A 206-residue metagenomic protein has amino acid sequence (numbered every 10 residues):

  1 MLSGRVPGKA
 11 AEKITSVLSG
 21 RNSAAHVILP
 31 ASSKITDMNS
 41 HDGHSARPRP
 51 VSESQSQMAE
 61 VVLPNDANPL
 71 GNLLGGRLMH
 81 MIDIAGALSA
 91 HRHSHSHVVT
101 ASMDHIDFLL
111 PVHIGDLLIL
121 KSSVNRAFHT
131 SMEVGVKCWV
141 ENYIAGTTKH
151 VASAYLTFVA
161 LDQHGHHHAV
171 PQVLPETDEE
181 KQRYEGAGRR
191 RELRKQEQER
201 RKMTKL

Functional and structural regions predicted by a protein language model:
L2, V6, A10-K13, V17 (+2 more regions): Short amphipathic, helix-prone segments within low-complexity/disordered or flexible regions
G4, G20, K202-T204: Short, flexible coil/linker elements and helix-boundary hinge sites characteristic of intrinsically disordered
V27-I28, S32-L206: Terminal targeting signals and extreme-terminal segments of soluble enzymes
